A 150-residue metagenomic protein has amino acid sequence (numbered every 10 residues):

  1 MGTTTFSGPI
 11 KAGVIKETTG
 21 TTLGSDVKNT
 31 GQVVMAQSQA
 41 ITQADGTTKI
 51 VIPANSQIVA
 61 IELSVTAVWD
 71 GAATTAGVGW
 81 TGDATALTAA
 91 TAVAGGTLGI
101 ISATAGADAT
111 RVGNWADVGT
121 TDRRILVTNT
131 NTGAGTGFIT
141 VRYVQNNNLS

Functional and structural regions predicted by a protein language model:
G2-S150: Surface-exposed, low-hydrophobicity beta-strand/loop segments enriched in small/polar/acidic residues
